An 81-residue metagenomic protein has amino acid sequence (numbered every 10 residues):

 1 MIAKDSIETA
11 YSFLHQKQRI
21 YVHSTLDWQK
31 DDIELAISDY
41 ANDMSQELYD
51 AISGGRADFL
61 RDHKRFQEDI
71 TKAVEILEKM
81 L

Functional and structural regions predicted by a protein language model:
M1-I2, T9-H15, Y40, D58-R61 (+1 more regions): Generic detector of bulky aromatic hydrophobic side chains
I2-E34: N-terminal acidic leader/helix
E8-Y11, E34-A41, Q67, T71-V74: Generic structural concept
L14-Y21, Y40, E47, L77: Non-transmembrane amphipathic alpha-helical segments
K17, G55-L81: Amphipathic alpha-helical binding modules
L26-R65: Acidic, low-complexity, intrinsically disordered interaction modules
